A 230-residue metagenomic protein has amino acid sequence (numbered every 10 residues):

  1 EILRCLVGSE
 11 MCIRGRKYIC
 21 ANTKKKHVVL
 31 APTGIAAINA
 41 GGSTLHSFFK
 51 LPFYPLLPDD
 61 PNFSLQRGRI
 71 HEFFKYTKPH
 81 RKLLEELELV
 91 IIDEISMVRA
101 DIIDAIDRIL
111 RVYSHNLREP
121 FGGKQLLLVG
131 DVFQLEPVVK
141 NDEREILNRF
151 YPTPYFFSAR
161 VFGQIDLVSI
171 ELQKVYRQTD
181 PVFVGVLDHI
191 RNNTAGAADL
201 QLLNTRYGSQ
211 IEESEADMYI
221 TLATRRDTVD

Functional and structural regions predicted by a protein language model:
E1-G8, C12-I13: Single conserved hydrophobic/aromatic residue that forms the stacking wall/gate of nucleotide- or nucleobase-binding
L6-V7, T23-K24, L84-E86, P120-G123 (+2 more regions): Short loop/turn elements that form and flank the Walker-type P-loop nucleotide-binding site in RecA-like NTPase cores
R14-N22: Walker A/P-loop NTP-binding motif
T23, V28-R118, I146-F150, Q173 (+1 more regions): Conserved P-loop NTPase motor core of helicases/translocases
H27-V29, G42-T44, L126, L167-E171 (+1 more regions): Conserved beta-strand scaffold positions in the cores of enzyme catalytic domains, especially in NTP/NDP-utilizing
T33, D131, R225: Short, conserved phosphate/pyrophosphate- and ester-handling motifs at nucleotide-, phospho-/glycolipid
I92, V129-G130: Hydrophobic residues in beta-strands of the RecA-like P-loop NTPase core, especially within AAA+ ATPase
N116-G122, L135-D230: Conserved helicase motor core of P-loop NTPases
